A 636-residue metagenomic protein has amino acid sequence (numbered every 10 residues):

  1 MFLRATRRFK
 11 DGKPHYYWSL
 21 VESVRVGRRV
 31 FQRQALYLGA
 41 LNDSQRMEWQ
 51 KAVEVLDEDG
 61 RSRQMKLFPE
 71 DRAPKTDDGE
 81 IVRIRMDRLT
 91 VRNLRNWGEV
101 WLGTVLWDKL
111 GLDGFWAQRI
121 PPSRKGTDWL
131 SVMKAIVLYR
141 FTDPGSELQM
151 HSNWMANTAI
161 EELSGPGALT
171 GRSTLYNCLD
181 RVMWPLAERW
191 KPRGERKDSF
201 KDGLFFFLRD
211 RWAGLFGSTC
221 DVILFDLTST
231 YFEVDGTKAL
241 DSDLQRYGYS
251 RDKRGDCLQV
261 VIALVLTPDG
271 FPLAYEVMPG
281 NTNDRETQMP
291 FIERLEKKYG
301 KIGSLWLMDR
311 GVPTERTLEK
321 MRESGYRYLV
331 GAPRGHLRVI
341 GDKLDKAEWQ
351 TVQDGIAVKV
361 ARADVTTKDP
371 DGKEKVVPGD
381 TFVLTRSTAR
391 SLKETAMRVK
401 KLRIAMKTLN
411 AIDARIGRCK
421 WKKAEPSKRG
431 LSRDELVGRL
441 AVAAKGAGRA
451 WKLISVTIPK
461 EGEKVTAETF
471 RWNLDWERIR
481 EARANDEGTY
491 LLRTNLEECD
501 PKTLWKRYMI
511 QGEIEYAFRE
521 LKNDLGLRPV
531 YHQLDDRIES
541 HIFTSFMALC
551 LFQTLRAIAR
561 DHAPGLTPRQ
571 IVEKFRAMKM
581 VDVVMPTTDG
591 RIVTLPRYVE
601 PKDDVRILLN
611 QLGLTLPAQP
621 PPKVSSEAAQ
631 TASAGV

Functional and structural regions predicted by a protein language model:
M1-L130: Conserved glycine(s) in the ABC-transporter nucleotide-binding domain "signature"
F2-A5, G12-S19, G27, L89 (+3 more regions): Anion-binding and metal-coordination hotspots
